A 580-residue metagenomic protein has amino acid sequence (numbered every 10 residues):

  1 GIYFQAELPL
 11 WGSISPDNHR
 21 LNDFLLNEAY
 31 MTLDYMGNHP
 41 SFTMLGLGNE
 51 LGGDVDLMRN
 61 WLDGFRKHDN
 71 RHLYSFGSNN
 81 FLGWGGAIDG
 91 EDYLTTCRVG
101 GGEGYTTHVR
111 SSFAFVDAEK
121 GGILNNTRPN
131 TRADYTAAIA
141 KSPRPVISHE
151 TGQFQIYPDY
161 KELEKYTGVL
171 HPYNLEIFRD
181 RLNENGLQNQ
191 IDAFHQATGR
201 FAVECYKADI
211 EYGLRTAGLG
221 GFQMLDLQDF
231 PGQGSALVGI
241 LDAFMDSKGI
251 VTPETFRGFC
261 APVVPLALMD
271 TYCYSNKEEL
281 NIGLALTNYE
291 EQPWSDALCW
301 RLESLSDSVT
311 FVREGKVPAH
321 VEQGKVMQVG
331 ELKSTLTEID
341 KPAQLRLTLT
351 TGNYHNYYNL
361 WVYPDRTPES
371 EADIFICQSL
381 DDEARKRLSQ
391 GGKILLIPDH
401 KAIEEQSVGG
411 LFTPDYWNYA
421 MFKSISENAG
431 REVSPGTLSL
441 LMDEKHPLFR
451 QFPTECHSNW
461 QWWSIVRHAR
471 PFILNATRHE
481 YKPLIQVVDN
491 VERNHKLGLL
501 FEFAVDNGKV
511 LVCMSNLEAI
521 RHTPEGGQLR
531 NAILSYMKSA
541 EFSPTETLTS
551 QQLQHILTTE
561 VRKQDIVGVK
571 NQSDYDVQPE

Functional and structural regions predicted by a protein language model:
G1-I240: Substrate-binding/catalytic cleft of secreted carbohydrate-active enzymes, primarily glycoside hydrolases
E7, S13-S15, D54-L57, W84-G85 (+4 more regions): Extracytoplasmic/secreted cell-surface and envelope-processing proteins
G52, F81-L82, G152-Q155, Q228-F230 (+4 more regions): Short, solvent-exposed loop/turn segments at secondary-structure junctions
H68, L225-E290, D296-L298, V561: Aromatic-rich peripheral "rim/lid" segments of glycoside hydrolase catalytic domains that contact and position glycan
K120-R132, A137, I403-E404, K423-P524 (+1 more regions): Catalytic beta-strand/loop cores that center a nucleophilic Ser/Cys/Thr and support acyl-enzyme chemistry
E279-P318, M327-T335, K341-T351: Beta-strand-rich binding/interaction modules
P318-A319, Y354-E369: Short beta-strand elements
A372-A420, A504-K509, C513, I533 (+1 more regions): Short alpha-beta junction capping motif
